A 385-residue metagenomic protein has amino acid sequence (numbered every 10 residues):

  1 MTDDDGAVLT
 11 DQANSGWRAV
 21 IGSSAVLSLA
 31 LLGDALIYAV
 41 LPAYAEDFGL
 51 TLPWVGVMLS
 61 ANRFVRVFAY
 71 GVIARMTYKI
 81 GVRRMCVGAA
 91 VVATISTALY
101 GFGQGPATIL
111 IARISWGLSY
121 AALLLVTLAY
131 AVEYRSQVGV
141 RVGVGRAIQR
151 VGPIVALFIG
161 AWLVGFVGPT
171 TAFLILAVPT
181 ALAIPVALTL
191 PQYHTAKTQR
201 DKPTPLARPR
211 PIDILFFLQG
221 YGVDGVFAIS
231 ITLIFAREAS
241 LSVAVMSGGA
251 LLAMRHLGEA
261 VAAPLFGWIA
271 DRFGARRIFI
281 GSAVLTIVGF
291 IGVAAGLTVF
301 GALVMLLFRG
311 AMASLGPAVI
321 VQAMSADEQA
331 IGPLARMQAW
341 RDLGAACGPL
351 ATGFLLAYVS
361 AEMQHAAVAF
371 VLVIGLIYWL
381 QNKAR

Functional and structural regions predicted by a protein language model:
N14-A43, R208-F227, L303, L307: Pair of pore-lining "gating" transmembrane helices in MFS-fold secondary transporters
A39-P53, I229-S247: Short amphipathic helix-loop junctions that connect adjacent transmembrane helices in Major Facilitator Superfamily/SLC
G49, G81, F102-A107, G274 (+1 more regions): Helix-breaking motifs and short loop linkers at transmembrane-helix boundaries and internal kinks in secondary membrane
L50-A61, V140-V144, S240-L257: Loop-to-transmembrane helix entry
R84-A98, A177, R277-G292: Structural signature of the two symmetry-related core transmembrane helices
A112-R150, V319, A323: Cytoplasmic helix-loop-helix junction between adjacent transmembrane helices in 12-TM secondary transporters
A172-L188, Q364-Q381: Symmetry-related core transmembrane helices of the 12-TM Major Facilitator Superfamily/SLC fold
A270, R276-V319: C-terminal transmembrane helical hairpin of 12-TM major facilitator-type secondary transporters
